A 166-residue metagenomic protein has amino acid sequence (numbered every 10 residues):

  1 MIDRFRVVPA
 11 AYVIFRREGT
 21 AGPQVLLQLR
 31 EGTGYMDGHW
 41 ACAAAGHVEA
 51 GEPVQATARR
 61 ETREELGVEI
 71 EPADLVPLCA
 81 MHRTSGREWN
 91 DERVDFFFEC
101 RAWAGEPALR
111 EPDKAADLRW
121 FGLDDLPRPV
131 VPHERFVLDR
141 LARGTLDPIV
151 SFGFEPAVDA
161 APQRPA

Functional and structural regions predicted by a protein language model:
M1-L26, A43, H47-V48, A80 (+1 more regions): Conserved N-terminal beta-strand and adjoining loop/helix that marks the start of the Nudix/MutT-like hydrolase domain
V8, A41-A43, I70-P72, D91-D95 (+1 more regions): Short connector loops at helix/strand junctions that flank enzyme active sites, especially segments positioning acidic
F15, L29, E99-R101, R119-G122: Short, well-ordered beta-strand micro-motif
A21, A80-P107, R140-T145: Active-site-adjacent beta-strand/loop module that shapes the phosphate/pyrophosphate-binding cleft
G22-E64: Conserved Nudix-box catalytic region and its N-terminal flanking loop in Nudix hydrolases and closely related
R60, A73, F121-D124: Structural detector for helix-capping/boundary residues
E69-C79: A short coil-to-beta-strand element that immediately follows conserved catalytic motifs
P107-A108, P112-A166: Nudix hydrolase/Nudix homology domain
